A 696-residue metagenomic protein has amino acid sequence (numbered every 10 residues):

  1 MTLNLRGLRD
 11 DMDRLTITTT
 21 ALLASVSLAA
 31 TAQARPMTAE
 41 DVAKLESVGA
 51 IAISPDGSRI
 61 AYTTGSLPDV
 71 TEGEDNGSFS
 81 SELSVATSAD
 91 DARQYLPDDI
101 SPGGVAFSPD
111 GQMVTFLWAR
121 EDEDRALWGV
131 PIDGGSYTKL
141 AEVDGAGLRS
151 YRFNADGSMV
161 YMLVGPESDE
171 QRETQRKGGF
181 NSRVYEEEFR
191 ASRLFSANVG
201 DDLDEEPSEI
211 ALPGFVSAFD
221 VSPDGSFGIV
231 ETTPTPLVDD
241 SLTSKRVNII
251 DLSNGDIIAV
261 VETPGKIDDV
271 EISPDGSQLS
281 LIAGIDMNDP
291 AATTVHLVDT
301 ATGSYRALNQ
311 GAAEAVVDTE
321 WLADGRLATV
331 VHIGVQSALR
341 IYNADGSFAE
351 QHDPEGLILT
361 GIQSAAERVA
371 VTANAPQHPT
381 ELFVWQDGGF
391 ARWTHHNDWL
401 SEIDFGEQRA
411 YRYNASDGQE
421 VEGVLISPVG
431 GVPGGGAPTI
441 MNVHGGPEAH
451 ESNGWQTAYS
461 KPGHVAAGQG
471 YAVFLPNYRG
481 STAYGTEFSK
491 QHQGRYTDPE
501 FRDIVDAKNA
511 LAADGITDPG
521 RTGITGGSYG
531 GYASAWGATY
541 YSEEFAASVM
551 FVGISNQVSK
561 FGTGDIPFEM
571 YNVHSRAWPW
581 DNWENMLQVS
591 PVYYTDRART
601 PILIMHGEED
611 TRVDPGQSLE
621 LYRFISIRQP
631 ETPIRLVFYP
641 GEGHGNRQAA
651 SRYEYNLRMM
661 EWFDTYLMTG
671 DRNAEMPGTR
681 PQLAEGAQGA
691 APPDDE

Functional and structural regions predicted by a protein language model:
T38-D41, A92-L96, T138-A141, E206-I210 (+3 more regions): A short beta-strand motif characteristic of beta-propeller blades
E40-S81: Beta-strand-rich domains and repeat architectures in extracellular enzymes and scaffolds, especially beta-propellers
A52-R59, G104-M113, Y151-M159, F219-F227 (+4 more regions): Blade-terminus and WD-like Trp-Asp/Gly-His loop motifs, strongest in beta-propeller folds
T64-E82, L96-P102, L117-W128, E142-L148 (+11 more regions): A flexible loop/linker signature enriched in serine peptidases of the S9 family
P68-T71, V160-L163, E170-R172, E186-R193 (+5 more regions): Non-catalytic accessory segments flanking enzyme active sites
T87-D90, P131-G135, V199-D202, D251-G255 (+3 more regions): Short loop/turn segments that connect beta-strands within beta-propeller blades
V432-A437, N442-Y484: Short substrate-entry loop that stabilizes the transition state in hydrolases
P462-V465, L475-E696: Active-site-proximal cap/loop segments of hydrolase catalytic domains
